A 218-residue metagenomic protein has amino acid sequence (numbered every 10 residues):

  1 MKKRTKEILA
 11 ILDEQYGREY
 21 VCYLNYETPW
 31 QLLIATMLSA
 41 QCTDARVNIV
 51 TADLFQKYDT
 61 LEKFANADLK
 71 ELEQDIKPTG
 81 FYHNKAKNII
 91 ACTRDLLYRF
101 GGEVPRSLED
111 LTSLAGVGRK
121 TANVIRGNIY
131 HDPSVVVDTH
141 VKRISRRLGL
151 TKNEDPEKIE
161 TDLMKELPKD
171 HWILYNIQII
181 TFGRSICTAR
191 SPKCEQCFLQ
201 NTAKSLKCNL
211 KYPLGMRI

Functional and structural regions predicted by a protein language model:
K2-I218: Catalytic cores of DNA base-excision repair glycosylases
